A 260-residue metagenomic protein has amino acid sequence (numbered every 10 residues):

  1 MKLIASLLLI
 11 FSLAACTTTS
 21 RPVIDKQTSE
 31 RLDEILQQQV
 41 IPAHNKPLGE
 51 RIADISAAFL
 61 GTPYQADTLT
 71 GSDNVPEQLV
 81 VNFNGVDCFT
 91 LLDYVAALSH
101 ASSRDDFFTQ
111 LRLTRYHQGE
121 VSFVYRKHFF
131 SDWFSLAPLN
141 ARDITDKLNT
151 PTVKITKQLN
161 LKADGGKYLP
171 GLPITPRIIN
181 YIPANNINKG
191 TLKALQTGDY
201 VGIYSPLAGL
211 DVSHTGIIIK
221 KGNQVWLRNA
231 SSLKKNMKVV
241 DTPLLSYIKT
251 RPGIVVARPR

Functional and structural regions predicted by a protein language model:
M1-A5: Positively charged n-region of N-terminal signal peptides that target proteins for export
A14-A15: C-terminal motif of bacterial Sec signal peptides marking the signal peptidase cleavage site
S20-F89: Cationic-aromatic interfacial patches
T62-I178, Q196, G202, K220-Q224 (+1 more regions): Acidic/His-rich structured neighborhood in mature extracellular/periplasmic domains
N180-T191, Y204-S205: Short alpha-helix capping/helix-loop boundary micro-motifs
T197-G202, S213, I217-R260: Low-complexity, Gly/Ser/Thr/Pro-rich intrinsically disordered linker/tail segments
L207-L210: Short, charged beta-turn/beta-strand-edge "cap" motif at the junction between a beta-strand and an adjacent loop
